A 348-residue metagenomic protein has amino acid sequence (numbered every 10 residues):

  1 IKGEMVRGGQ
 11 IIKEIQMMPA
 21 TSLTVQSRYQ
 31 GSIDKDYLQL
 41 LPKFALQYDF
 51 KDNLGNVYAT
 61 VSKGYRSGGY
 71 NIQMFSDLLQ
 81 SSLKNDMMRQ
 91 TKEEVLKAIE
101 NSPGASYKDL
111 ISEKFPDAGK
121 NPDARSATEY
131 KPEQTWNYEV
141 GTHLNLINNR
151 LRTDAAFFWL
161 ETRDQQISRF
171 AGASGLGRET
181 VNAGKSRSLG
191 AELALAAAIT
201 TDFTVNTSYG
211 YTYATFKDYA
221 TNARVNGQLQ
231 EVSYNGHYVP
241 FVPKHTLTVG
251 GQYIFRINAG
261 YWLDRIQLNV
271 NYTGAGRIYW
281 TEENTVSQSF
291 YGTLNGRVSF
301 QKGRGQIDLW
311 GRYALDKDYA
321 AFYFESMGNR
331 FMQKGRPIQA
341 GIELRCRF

Functional and structural regions predicted by a protein language model:
I1-D52, I111-R125: Signature of Gram-negative outer-membrane beta-barrel scaffolds
K2-R7, D36-P42, V61-Y65, P132-Y138 (+9 more regions): Transmembrane beta-barrel architecture of outer-membrane proteins
G3, R150-R163, E179-T281, R345-R347: Gram-negative outer-membrane beta-barrel transporters
G3-I12, Y70-S76, Q165-A173, T212 (+3 more regions): Outer-membrane beta-barrel translocator domains and adjoining extracellular loop/strand segments of Gram-negative
D36, F44-Y48, Y130, V140-L144 (+7 more regions): Residues on the lipid-exposed face of transmembrane beta-strands in outer-membrane beta-barrel proteins
N53-V57, N148-T153, D202-V205, N258-Y261 (+2 more regions): Repeated loop/turn-to-beta-strand initiation elements of outer-membrane beta-barrel proteins
N56-T60, L83-E179, R187-L189, G210: Membrane-embedded beta-barrel scaffold of Gram-negative outer-membrane proteins
Y65, E161, D202-V205, N271-T281 (+2 more regions): C-terminal beta-signal and adjacent terminal beta-strands/loops of Gram-negative outer-membrane beta-barrel proteins
